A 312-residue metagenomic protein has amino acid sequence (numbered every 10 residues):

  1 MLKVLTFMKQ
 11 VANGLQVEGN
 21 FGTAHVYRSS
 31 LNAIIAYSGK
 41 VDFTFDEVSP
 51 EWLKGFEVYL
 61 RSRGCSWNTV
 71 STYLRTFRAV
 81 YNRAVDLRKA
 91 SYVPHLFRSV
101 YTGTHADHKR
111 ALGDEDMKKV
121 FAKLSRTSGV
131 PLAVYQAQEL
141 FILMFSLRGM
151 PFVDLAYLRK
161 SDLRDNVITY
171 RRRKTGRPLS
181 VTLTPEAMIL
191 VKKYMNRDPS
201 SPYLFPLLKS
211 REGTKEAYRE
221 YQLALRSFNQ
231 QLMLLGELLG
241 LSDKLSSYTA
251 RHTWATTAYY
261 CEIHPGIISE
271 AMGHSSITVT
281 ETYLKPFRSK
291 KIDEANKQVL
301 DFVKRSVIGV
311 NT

Functional and structural regions predicted by a protein language model:
K9-G22, L31-H108, K123-T127: N-terminal core-binding DNA-recognition domain of tyrosine recombinases/integrases
P94-F152: Basic, Lys/Arg- and aromatic-enriched nucleic-acid-binding interface segment
A111, R172-G176, M272-K297: Catalytic-site neighborhood detector that most strongly recognizes the C-terminal catalytic loop/helix of tyrosine
M117, T184-S242: Active-site/catalytic core of tyrosine-dependent DNA strand-transfer enzymes
G129-L132, N229-E270: Short, basic (Lys/Arg/His-rich) helix/loop patches that form interaction surfaces in the mid-to-C-terminal regions
L147, Y157-K193: Conserved tyrosine-mediated DNA breakage-rejoining catalytic core shared by Y-recombinases
S161-V167, S242-D243, I263-T282, V310-T312: Short, polar N-cap/turn motifs at the start of nucleic acid-interacting alpha helices
P199, L207-K215, Q298-T312: C-terminal secondary-structure termini that scaffold catalytic or DNA-interacting sites
